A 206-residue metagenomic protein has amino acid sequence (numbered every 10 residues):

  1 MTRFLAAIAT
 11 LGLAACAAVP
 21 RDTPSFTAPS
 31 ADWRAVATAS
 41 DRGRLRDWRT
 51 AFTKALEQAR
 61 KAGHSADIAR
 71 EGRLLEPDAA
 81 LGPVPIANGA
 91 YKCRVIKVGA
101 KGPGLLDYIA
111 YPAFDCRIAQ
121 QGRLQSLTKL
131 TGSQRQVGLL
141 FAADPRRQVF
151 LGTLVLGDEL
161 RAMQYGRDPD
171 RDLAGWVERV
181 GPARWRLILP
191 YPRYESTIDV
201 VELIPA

Functional and structural regions predicted by a protein language model:
M1-A14: Sec-dependent bacterial lipoprotein signal peptides
A17-I86: Amphipathic/hydrophobic helical signal segments and adjacent flexible N-terminal regions that mediate secretion
F26-R34, G138-L156, T197-A206: A short, hydrophobic/aromatic-rich structural module that often spans a beta strand with its adjoining loop
A69-R73, Y165-A206: Edge beta-strand at a domain terminus
G82-Q148: Mid-length scaffold segments of soluble, non-membrane domains
K101, S133-L139, L156-M163, P192-V200: Short, surface-exposed beta-strand/loop "edge" segments at domain boundaries and coil↔beta transitions
K101-F114, F150-W176: An anionic, turn-rich surface loop/hairpin at beta-sheet edges that serves as a generic interaction/coordination patch
S126-T131, L151-T153, L187-P192: Short beta-strand segments that buttress and anchor functional surface loops
